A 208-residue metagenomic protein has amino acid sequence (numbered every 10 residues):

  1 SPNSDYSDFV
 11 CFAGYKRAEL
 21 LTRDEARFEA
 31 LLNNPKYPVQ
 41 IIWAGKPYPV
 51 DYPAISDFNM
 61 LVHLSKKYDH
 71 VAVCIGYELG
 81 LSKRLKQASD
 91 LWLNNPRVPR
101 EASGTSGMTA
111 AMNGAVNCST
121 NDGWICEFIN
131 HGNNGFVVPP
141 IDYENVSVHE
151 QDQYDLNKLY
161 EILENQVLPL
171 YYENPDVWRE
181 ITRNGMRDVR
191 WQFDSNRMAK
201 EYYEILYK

Functional and structural regions predicted by a protein language model:
S1-Y77: Conserved catalytic-core segment of nucleotide-activated headgroup transferases in glycan assembly
Y6, R17, L21, L61 (+4 more regions): Hydrophobic, well-ordered secondary-structure elements that form the walls of internal hydrophobic environments
A18-L20, Y52-S56, R84-K86, G104-S106 (+1 more regions): A short acidic (Asp/Glu
E29-Y37, K86-Q192, R197, E201-E204: Catalytic binding pocket for nucleotide-activated donors in carbohydrate/polymer assembly enzymes
G80-L81: Short acidic active-site motifs
